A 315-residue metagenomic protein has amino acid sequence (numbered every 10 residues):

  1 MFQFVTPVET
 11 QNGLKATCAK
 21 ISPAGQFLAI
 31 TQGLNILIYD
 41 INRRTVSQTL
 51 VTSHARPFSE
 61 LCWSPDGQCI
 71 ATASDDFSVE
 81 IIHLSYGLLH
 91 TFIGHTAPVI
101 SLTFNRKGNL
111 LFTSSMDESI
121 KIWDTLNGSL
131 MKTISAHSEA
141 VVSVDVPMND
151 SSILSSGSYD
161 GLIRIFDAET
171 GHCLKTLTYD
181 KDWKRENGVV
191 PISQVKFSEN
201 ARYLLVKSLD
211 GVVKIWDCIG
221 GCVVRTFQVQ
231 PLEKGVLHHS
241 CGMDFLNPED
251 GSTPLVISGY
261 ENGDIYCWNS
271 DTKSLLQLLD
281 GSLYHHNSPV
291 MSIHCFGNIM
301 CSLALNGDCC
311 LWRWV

Functional and structural regions predicted by a protein language model:
M1-L14, R43: A short helix->beta-strand "capping" segment at the edge of beta-propeller domains
Q3-V5, S47-T49, L89-H90, S129-K132 (+3 more regions): A structural motif specific to WD40 beta-propellers
E9-A16, V51-F58, I93-V99, S135-V141 (+3 more regions): WD40/WD-repeat beta-propeller blade N-cap
C18-G25, C62-G67, T103-N109, D145-S151 (+4 more regions): Loop/turn segments within WD40 beta-propeller blades
G25-A29, Q68-A71, E80, L89-H90 (+9 more regions): Structural hallmark of WD40 beta-propellers
T31-G33, A73-D76, T113-D117, G157-D160 (+3 more regions): Conserved strand-to-loop turn within each blade of WD40 beta-propeller repeats
I36-D40, V79-H83, L102, I120-D124 (+5 more regions): WD40-repeat beta-propellers
M291-V315: Blade-level signature of beta-propeller repeat domains, shared across WD40, Kelch, NHL, RCC1 and BNR/Asp-box propellers
